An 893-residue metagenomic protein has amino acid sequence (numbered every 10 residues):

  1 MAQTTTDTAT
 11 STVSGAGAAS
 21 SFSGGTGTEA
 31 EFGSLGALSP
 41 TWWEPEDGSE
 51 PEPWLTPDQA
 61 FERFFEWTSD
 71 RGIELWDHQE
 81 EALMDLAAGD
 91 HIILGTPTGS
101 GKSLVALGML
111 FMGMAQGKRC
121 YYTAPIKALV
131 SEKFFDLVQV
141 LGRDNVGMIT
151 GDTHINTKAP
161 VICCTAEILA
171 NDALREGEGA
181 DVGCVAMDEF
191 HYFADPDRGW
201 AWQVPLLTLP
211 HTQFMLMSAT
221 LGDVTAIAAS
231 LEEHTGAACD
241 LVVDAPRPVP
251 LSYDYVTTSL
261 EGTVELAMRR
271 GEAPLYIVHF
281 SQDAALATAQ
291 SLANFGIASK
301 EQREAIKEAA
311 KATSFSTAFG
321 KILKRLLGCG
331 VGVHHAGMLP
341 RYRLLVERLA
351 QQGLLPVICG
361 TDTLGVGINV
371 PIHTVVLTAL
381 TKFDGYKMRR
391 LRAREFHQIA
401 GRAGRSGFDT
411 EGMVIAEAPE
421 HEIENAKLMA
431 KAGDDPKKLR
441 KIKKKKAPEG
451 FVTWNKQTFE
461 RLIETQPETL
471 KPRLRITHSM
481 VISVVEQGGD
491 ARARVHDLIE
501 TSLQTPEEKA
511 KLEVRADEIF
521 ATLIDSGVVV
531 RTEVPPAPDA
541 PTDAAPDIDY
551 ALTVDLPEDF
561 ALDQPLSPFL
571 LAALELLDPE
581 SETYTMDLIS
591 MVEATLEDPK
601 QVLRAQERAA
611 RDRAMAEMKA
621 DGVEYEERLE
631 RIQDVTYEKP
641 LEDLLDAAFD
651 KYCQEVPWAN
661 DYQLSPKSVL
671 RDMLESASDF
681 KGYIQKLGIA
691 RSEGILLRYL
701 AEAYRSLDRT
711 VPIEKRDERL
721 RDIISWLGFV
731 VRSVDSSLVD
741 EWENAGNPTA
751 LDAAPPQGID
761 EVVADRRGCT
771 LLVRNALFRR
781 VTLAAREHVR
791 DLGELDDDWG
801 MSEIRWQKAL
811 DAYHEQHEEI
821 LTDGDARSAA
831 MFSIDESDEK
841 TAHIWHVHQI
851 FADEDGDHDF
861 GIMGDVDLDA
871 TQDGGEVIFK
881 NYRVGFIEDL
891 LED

Functional and structural regions predicted by a protein language model:
M1-M84, A88-I92, I297-G328: Helicase-associated low-complexity/disordered flanking segments
A2-T5, A9-S21, G332, Q351-Q352 (+3 more regions): Non-catalytic terminal extensions of ATP-dependent helicases
F65-W67, G72-P250, V256, P274-S299: Conserved P-loop/Walker A NTP-binding site and adjacent catalytic elements of P-loop NTPases
Y121-T123, S131, V138-G147, D283-V357 (+1 more regions): Conserved C-terminal RecA-like helicase domain
K158-L174, C329-R343, L349-N369: Conserved two-lobed SF2 helicase motor
D254-F280, A287-Q290, L344-G353: Conserved interdomain hinge at the start of the Helicase C-terminal
T374-L377, T381-F383, R389-A430: Conserved segment of the helicase C-terminal RecA-like domain
A852-D893: Compact beta-sheet-dominated globular domain cores
